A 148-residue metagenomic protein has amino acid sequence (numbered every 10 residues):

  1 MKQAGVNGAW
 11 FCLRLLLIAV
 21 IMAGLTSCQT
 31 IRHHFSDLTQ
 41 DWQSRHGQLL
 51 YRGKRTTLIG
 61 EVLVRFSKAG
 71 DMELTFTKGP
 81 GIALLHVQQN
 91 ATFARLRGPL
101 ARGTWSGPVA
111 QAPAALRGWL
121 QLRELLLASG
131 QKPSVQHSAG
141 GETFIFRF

Functional and structural regions predicted by a protein language model:
M1-C28: Sec-dependent bacterial lipoprotein signal peptides
M1-Q3, F35, G98, A112: Intrinsically disordered, low-complexity regions enriched in Ser/Pro/Gly/Gln/His and often acidic
A9-C12, Y51, T57, V64 (+3 more regions): Intrinsically disordered, low-complexity, compositionally biased regions/tails
A23-Q43: Bacterial Sec signal peptide processing site at the extreme N-terminus
Q29-T30, Q48-L49, H86-F148: Mature, soluble, non-transmembrane domains
H33-L38, K54-I59, P108: A broad, low-specificity signal for short, low-complexity segments enriched in glycine/proline and polar/charged
Q43-L84, G130-P133, H137-F144: Post-signal-peptide N-terminal segment of Sec-exported extracytoplasmic proteins
